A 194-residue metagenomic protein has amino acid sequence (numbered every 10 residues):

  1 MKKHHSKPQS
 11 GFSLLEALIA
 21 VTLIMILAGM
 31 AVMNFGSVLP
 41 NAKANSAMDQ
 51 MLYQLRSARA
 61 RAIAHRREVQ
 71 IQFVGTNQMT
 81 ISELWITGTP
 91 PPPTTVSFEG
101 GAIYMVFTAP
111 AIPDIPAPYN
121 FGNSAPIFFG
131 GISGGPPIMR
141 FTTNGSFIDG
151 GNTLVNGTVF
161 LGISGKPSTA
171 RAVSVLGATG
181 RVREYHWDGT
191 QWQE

Functional and structural regions predicted by a protein language model:
K2-H5, Q9-L15, V21, M30-Y53 (+3 more regions): N-terminal helix-rich module
